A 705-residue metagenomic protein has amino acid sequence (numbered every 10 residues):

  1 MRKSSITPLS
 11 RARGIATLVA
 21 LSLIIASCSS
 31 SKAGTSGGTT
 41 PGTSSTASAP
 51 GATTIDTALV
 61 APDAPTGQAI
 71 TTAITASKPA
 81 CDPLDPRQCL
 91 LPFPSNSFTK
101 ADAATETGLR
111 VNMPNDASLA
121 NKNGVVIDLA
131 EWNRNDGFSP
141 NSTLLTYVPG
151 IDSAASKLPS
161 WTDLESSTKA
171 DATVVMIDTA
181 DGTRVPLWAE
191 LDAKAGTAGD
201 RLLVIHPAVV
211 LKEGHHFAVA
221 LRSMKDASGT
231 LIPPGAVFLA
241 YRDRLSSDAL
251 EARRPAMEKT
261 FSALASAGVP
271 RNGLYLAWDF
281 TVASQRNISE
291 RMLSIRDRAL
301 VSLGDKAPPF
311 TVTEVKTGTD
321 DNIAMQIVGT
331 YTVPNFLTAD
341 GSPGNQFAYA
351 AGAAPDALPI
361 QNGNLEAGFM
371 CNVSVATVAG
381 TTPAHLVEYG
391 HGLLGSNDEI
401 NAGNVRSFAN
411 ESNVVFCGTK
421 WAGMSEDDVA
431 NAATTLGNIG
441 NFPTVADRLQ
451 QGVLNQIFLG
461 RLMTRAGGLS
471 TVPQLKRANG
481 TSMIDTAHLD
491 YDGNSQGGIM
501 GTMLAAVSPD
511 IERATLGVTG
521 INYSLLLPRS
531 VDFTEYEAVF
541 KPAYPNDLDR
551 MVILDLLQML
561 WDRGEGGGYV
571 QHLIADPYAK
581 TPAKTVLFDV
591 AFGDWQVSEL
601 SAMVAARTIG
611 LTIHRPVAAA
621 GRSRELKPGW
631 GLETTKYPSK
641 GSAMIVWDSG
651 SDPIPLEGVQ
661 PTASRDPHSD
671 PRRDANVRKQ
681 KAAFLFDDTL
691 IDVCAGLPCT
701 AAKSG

Functional and structural regions predicted by a protein language model:
R2-T17: Bacterial N-terminal signal peptides that target proteins for export
I24-S27: C-terminal motif of bacterial Sec signal peptides marking the signal peptidase cleavage site
S29-K32: Bacterial signal peptide processing site
G38-A49, T53-T57: Extracellular mucin-like PTS domains
G51-S342: Acidic, low-complexity Ser/Thr/Gly/Pro-rich repeat segments typical of extracellular/periplasmic and surface-exposed
A339-A367, A379-G480: Cap/lid segment of the alpha/beta-hydrolase catalytic domain
D447-Q451, E512-G705: C-terminal subdomain of alpha/beta-hydrolase-fold enzymes, centered on the catalytic histidine and its supporting
A466-P528: Primarily recognizes the serine-hydrolase "nucleophile elbow" in alpha/beta-hydrolase and SGNH/GDSL folds
